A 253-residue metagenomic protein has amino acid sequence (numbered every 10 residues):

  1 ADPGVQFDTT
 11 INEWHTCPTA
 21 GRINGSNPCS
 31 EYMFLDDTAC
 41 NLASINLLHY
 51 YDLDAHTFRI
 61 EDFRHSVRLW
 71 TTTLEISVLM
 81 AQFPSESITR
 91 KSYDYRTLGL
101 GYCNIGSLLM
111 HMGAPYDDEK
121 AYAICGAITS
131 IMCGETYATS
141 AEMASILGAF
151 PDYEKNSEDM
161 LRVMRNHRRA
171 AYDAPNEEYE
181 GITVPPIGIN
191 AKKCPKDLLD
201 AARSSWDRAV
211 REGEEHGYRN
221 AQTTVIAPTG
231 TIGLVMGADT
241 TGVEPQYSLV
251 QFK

Functional and structural regions predicted by a protein language model:
P3-G113, D239-K253: Function-dense linear segments that define catalytic or interfacial modules in macromolecule-processing proteins
T19, I131, E135, N166 (+2 more regions): A generic membrane alpha-helix/interface feature
H65-T89, Y93, T97, P115-T229: Internal maturation/activation junctions in enzymes
L98, L108-L109, T223-V225, L234: Conserved catalytic-core segments centered on acid/base and nucleophilic motifs
L147, I189-K193, T231-K253: C-terminal catalytic subdomain
